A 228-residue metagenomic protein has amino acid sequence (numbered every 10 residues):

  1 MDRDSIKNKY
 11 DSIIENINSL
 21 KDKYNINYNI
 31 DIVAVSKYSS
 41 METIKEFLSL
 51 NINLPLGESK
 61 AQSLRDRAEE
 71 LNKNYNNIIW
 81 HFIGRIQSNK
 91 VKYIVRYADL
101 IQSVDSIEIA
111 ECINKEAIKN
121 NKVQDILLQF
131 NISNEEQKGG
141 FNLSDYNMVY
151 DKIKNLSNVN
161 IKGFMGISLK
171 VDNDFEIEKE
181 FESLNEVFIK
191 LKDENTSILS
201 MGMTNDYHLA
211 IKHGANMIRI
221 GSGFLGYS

Functional and structural regions predicted by a protein language model:
M1-N205, I211-H213: Conserved alpha/beta-domain cores
I101, I218-R219: Paired acidic/hydrophobic, glycine-rich loop segments that form the ligand-binding mouth/hinge of periplasmic-binding
G214, G221: Active-site-proximal glycine-rich helix-loop-beta segment
Y227-S228: Mg2+-dependent phosphoryl-transfer enzymes with acidic/Ser/Thr/Gly-rich catalytic loops
